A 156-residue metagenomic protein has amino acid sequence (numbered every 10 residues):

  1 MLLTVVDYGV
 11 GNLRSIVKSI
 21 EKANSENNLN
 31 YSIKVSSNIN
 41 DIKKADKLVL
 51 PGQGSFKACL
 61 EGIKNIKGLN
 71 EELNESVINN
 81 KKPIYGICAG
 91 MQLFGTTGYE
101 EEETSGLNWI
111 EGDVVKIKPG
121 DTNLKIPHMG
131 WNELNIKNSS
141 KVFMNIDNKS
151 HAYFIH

Functional and structural regions predicted by a protein language model:
M1-P83, A89, D113-K118: N-terminal beta1-alpha1 cap of cysteine-dependent amidohydrolase-like domains
R14, Q92, N108: Active-site phosphate/pyrophosphate-handling residues
A58, F94-G95: Glycine/Thr-rich phosphate-binding loops of Rossmann-like dinucleotide-binding domains
C88, Q92-F94: Glycine-rich nucleophile elbow surrounding the catalytic serine of serine-hydrolase chemistry
T96-H156: Pocket-forming structural segment of enzyme catalytic cores
